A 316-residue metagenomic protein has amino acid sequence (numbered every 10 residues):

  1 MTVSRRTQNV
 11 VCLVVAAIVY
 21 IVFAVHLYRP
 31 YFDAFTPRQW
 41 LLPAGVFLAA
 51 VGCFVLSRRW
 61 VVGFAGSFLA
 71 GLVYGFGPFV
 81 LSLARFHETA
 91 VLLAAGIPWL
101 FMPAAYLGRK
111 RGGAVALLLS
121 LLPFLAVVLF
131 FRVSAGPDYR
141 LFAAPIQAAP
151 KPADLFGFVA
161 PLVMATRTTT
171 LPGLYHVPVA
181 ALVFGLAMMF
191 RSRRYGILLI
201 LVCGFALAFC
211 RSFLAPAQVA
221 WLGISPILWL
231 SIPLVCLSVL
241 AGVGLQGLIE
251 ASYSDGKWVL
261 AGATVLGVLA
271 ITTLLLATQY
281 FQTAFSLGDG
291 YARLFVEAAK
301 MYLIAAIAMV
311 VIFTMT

Functional and structural regions predicted by a protein language model:
M1-V11, S192-Y195, K257: Transmembrane signal-anchor hairpin modules in multi-pass inner-membrane enzymes, especially those that act on
R5-A49, L72, F76-A94, D138-Y175 (+2 more regions): Membrane-interface coil-to-helix junctions
V15-I18, H87-A95, L107-L117, Y195-T316: Contiguous transmembrane helix-bundle modules in multi-pass membrane proteins
A16-F23, F47-W60, A65-Y139: Membrane-embedded helix bundles of polyisoprenyl
Y28, A50-F54, I97, F101 (+3 more regions): Alpha-helical transmembrane segments of polytopic integral membrane proteins, especially the permease/helical cores
Q39-V51, L171-L186, P233-A241: Hydrophobic alpha-helical transmembrane segments
F54-R58, A105, R109, F130-F131 (+5 more regions): Membrane-water interface at transmembrane helix exits
F130-F190, G196-I197, A206-L207, R211-P216 (+3 more regions): Periplasmic/ER-lumenal interhelical loops and adjacent helix-loop junctions in multi-pass membrane proteins
